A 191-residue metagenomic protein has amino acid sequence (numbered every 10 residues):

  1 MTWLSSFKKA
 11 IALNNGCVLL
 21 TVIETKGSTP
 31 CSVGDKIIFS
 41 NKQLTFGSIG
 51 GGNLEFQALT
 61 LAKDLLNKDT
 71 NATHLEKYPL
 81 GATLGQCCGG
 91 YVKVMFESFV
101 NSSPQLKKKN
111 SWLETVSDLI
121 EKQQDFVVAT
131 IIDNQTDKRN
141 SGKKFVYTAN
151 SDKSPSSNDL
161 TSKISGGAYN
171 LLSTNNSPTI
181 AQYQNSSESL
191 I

Functional and structural regions predicted by a protein language model:
M1-I191: Segments forming oxygen-rich coordination pockets for charged ligands
